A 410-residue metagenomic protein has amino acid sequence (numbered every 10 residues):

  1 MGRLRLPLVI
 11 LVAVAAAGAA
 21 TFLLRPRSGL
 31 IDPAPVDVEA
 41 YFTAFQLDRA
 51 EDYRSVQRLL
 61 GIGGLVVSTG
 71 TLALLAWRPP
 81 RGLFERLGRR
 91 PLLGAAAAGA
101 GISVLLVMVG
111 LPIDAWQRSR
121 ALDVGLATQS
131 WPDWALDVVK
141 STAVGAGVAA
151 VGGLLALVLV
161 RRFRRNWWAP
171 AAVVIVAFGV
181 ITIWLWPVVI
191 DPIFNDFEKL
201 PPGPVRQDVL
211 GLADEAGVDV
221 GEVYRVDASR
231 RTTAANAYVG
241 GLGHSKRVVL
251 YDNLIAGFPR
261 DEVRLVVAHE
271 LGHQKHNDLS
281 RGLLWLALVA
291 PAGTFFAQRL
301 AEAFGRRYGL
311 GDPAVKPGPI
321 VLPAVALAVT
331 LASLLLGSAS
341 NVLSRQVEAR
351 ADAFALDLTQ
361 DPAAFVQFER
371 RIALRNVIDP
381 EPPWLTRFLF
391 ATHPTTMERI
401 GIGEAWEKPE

Functional and structural regions predicted by a protein language model:
R3-V9, T21-K316, T330-E410: Polar-ligand-bearing catalytic/cofactor-coordination segments of membrane-embedded or membrane-tethered inner-membrane
A16-A17: Flexible, low-complexity linker/boundary loops enriched in proline and small hydrophobic residues that flank enzymatic
K316-A326: N-terminal signal-anchor/signal peptide hydrophobic helix marking the start of the first transmembrane segment
